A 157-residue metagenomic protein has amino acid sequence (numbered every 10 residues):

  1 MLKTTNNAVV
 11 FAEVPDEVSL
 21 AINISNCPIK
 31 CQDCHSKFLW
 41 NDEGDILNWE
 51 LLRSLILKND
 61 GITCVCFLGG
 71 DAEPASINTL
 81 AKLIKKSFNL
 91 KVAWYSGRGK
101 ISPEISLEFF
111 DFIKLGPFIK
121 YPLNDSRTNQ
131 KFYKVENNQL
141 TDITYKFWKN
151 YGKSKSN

Functional and structural regions predicted by a protein language model:
M1-N23, P28, S36-N41: N-terminal [4Fe-4S]-dependent radical SAM core
P15-D16, L57-G61, E108: Flexible, charged surface loops at secondary-structure boundaries
S19-A21, C64-C66, K91-A93, F112: Structural preference for beta-strand elements that scaffold enzyme active sites
K30-K37, D60-I62: Short, basic/glycine-rich phosphate-binding loops at helix/coil junctions that contact nucleotide phosphates
L39, G70, P117-F118: Flexible loop residues that form catalytic and substrate-binding hotspots at small-molecule/glycan-binding clefts
N41-R53, A72-E108: Canonical radical SAM enzyme core domain
G61-I84, Q130-K134: Conserved glycine-rich "GG(E/T)P / GGGxP" loop and the immediately following alpha-helix in the radical SAM core
L107-N157: Classical nucleotidyltransferase
